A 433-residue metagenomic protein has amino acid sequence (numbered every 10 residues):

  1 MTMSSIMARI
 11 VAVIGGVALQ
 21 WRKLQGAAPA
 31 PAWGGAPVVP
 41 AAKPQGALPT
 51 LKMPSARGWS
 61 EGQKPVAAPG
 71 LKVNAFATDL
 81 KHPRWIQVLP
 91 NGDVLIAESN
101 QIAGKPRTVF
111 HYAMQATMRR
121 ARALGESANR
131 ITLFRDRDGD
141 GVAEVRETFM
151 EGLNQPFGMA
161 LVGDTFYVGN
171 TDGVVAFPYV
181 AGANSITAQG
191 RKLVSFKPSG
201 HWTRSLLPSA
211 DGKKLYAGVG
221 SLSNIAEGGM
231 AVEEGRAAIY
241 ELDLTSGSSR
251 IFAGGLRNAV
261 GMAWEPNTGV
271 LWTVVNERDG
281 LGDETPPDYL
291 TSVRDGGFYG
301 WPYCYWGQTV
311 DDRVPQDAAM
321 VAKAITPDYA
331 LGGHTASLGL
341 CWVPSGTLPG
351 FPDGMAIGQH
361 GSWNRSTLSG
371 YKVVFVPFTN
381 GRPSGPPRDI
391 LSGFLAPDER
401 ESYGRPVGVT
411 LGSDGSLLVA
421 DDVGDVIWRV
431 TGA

Functional and structural regions predicted by a protein language model:
L24-A68, K105-R107, H111-R122, E126-A128 (+7 more regions): Beta-propeller domain segments
A77-L80, E147-L153, L193-P198, I251-G255 (+3 more regions): Surface loop/turn motifs at the tips and blade-to-blade linkers of beta-strand repeat domains
I86, M159, L206, A259-M262 (+2 more regions): Hydrophobic core register within WD40 beta-propeller blades
L89-G92, L161-G163, P208-G212, E265-T268 (+2 more regions): Residue-level detector of Asp-centered blade-edge/turn motifs that repeat once per structural unit in beta-propeller
N91, S99-Q101, T171-G173, Y179 (+4 more regions): Short loop/turn segments immediately following the C-termini of beta-strands
D93-L95, T165-V168, K214-G218, V270-V274 (+3 more regions): Conserved beta-propeller blade signature
V142-T165, N170-S209, S221-N224: Asp-box/WD-like beta-propeller blade repeats and closely related beta-sheet repeat scaffolds
T410-A433: Blade-level signature of beta-propeller repeat domains, shared across WD40, Kelch, NHL, RCC1 and BNR/Asp-box propellers
